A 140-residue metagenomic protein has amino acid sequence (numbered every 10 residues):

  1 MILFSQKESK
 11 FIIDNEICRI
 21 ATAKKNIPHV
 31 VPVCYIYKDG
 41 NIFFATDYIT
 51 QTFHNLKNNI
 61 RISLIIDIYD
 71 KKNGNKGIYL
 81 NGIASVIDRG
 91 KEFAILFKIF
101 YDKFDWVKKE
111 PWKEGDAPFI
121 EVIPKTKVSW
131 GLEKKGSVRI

Functional and structural regions predicted by a protein language model:
M1-C18, R139-I140: Extreme N-terminal tail/first-helix region
I2-L3, K76-I140: Charged, gly/pro-rich active-site loop segments
I12-I13, K57, Y101: Alpha-helix boundary recognition
N15-Y48, L64-D67: Short beta-strand segments
I27-H29, K72-K76, D116: Short acidic/glycine-enriched loop/turn segments that link adjacent beta-strands
K38-D39, Q51-H54, V138-R139: A short local loop/turn or secondary-structure capping micro-motif enriched for an aromatic residue
A45, T52-N58, S63-K76: Helix-adjacent hinge/juxtasegments
